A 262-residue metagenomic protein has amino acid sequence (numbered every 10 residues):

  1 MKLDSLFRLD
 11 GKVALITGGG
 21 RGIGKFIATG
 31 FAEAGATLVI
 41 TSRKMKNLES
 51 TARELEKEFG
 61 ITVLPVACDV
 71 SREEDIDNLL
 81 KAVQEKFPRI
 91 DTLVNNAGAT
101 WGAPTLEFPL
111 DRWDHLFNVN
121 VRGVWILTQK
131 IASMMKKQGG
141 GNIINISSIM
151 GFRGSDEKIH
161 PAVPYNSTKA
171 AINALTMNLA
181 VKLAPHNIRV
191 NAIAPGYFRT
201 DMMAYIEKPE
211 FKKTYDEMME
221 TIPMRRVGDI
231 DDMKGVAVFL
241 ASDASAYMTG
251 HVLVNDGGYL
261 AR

Functional and structural regions predicted by a protein language model:
K2-L6, R153, V238, T249-R262: Short C-terminal tail/terminal secondary-structure segment of NAD(P)H-dependent dehydrogenase/reductase domains
V13, G20-R21: Conserved glycine-rich cofactor-binding loop
R72, N173, P185, A192 (+3 more regions): C-terminal helical subdomain
P104-T105, R112-F117, T214, M218: Substrate-binding pocket helix/loop in short-chain dehydrogenase/reductase
T128, T168, T176: Active-site helix of classical SDR
S133, M177, V181-P185, A246: Alpha-helical segment proximal to the catalytic Tyr-Lys
S148: Residue(s) in the substrate-gating loop at a strand-loop-helix junction that position the organic substrate next
